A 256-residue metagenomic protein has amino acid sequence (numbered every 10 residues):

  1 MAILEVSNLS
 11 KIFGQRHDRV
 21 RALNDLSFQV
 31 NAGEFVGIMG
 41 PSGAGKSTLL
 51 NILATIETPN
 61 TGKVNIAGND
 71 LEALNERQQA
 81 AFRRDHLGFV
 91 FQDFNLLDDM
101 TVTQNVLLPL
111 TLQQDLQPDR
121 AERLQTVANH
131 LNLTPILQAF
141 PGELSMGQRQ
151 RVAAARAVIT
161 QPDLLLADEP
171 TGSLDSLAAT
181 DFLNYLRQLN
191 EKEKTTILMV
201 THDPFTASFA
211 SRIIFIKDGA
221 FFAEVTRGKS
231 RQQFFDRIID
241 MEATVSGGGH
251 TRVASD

Functional and structural regions predicted by a protein language model:
M1, L116, T226-S230: A general boundary/transition motif marking the beginning of the first structured unit of a protein
A2-F221: ABC family nucleotide-binding domain
Q15, I38, K229, G248-H250: Intrinsically disordered, low-complexity regions
T61, R227, S246-G248: Feature targets compositionally biased, intrinsically disordered low-complexity regions with long contiguous runs
A220-T244: Conserved beta-strand-loop-alpha-helix hinge in the C-terminal portion of ABC ATPase nucleotide-binding domains
A243-D256: Short, solvent-exposed cationic patches
